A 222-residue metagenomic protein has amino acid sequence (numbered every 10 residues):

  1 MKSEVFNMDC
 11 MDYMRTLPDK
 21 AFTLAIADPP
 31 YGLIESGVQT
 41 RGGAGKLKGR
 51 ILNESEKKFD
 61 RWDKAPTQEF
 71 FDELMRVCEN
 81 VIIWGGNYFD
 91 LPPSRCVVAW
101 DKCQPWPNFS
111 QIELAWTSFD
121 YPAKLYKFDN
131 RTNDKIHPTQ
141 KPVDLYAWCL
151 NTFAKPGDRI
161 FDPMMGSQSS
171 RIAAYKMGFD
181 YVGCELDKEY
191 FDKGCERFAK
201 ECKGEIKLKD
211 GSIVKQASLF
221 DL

Functional and structural regions predicted by a protein language model:
M1-F161, S167-L222: Class I S-adenosyl-L-methionine-dependent methyltransferase catalytic core
